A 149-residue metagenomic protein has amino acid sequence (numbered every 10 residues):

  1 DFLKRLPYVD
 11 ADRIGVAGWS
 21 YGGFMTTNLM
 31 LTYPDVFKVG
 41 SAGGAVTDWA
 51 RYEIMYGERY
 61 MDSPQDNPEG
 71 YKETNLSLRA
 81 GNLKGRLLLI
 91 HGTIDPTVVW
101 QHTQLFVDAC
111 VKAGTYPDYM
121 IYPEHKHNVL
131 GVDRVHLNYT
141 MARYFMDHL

Functional and structural regions predicted by a protein language model:
D1-L149: Active-site-proximal cap/loop segments of hydrolase catalytic domains
